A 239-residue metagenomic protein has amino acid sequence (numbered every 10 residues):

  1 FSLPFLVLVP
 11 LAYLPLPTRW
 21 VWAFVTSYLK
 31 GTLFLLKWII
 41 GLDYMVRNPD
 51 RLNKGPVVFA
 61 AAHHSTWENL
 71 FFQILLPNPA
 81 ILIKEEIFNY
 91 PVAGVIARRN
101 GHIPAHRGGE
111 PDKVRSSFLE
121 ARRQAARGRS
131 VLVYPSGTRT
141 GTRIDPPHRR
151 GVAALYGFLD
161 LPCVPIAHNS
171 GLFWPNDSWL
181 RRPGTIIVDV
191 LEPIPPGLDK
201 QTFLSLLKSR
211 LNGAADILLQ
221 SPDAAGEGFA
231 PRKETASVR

Functional and structural regions predicted by a protein language model:
F5-K30, K37-I39, N53-E110: Catalytic core of membrane glycerolipid acyltransferases/transacylases, capturing the structured, soluble-facing
S27, G31, L206-S209: A non-catalytic, amphipathic alpha-helix used as a structural packing/dimerization or gating element in enzyme scaffolds
I40-V46: Membrane-helix interfacial anchor on the cytosolic side
R47, I83-K84, A105-R107, P135 (+1 more regions): Thr-Gly-centered strand-to-loop micro-motif
N48-L52: Glycine-rich helix-loop-beta junction characteristic of Rossmann-like nucleotide cofactor-binding loops
V114-R239: Non-catalytic C-terminal accessory region of glycerolipid acyltransferases and related lyso-lipid remodeling enzymes
